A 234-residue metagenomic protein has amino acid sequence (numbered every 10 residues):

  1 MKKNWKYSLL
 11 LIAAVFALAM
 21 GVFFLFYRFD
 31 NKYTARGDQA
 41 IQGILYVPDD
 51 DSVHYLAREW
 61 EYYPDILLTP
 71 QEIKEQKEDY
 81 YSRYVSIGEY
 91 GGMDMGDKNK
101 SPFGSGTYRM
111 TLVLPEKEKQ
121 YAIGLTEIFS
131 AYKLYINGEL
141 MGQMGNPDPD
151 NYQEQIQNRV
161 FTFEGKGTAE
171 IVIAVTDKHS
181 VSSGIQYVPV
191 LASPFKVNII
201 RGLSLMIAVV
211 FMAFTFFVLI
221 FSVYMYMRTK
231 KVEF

Functional and structural regions predicted by a protein language model:
K2-K117: Extended carbohydrate-recognition surfaces in non-catalytic/accessory domains of CAZymes and lectin-like proteins
Y55, S105-T111, Q120-A122, N158-V160 (+1 more regions): Intrinsic-disorder/low-complexity, polar/charged segments enriched in Ser/Thr/Lys/Arg/Asp/Glu/Gln
K77-G88, E139-N158: Solvent-exposed beta-strand/loop surfaces of large extracellular or lumenal domains
L112-N137, I171-I173: Aromatic-lined ligand-binding clefts that engage carbohydrates, nucleic acids, or primary amines
K117-K119, G138, I156-N158, T162: Beta-strand-enriched, solvent-exposed domains that form extended recognition/catalytic surfaces
Q153-A213: An acidic-aromatic loop/edge-strand motif
N198-F234: Core alpha-helical transmembrane segments of integral membrane proteins
